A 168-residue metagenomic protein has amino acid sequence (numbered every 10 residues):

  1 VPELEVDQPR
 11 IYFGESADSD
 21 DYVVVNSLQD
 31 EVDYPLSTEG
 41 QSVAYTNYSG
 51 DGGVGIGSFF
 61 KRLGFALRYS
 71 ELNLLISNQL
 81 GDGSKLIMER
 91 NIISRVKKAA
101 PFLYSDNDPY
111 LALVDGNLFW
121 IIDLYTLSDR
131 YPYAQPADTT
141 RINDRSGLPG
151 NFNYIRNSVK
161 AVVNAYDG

Functional and structural regions predicted by a protein language model:
V1-D167: Soluble extracytoplasmic regions of secretory-pathway and membrane proteins
